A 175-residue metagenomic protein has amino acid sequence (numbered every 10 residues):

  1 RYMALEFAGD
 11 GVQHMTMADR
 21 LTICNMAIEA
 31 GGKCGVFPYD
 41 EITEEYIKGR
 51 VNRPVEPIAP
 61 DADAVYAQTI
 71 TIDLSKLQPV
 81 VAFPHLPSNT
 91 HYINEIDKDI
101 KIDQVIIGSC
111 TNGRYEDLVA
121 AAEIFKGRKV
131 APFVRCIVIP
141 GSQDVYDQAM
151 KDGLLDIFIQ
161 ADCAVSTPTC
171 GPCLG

Functional and structural regions predicted by a protein language model:
R1-G175: Fe-S-dependent hydro-lyases/dehydratases of central metabolism
